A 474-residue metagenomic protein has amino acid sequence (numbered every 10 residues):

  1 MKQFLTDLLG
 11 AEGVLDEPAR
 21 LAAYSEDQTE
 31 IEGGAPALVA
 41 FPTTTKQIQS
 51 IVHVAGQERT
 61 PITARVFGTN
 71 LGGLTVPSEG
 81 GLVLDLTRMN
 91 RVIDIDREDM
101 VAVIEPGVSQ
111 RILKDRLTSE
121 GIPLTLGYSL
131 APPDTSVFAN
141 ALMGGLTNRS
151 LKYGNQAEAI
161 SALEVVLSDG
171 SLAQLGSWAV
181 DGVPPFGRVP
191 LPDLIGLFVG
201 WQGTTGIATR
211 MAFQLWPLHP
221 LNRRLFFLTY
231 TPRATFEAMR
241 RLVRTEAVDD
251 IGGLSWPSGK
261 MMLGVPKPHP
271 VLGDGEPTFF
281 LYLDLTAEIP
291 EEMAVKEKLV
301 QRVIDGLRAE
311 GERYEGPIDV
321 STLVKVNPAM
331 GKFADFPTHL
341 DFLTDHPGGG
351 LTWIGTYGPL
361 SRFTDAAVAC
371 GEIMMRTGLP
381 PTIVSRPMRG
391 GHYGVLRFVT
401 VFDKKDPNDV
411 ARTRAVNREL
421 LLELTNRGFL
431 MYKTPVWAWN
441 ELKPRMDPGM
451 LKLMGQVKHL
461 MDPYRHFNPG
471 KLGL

Functional and structural regions predicted by a protein language model:
M1-E30, Q57-I62, F67, L307-K332 (+1 more regions): N-terminal accessory segments
M1-H53, T69-M100, S129, T135-F138 (+4 more regions): N-terminal flexible segment immediately upstream of the FAD-binding catalytic core in FAD-dependent oxidoreductases
E12-V14, A37-V39, R59-T63, G80-V83 (+10 more regions): Structural motif
P18-L21, T231, F236-E419, K433-A438: C-terminal substrate-recognition/cap domain of FAD-linked oxidoreductases
G56, T118, V243, M375 (+1 more regions): Anion (oxyanion) recognition and catalysis
V92-I95, I104-P106, Q110-M239: FAD-binding subdomain of flavoenzyme oxidoreductases
K433-L474: Activity-critical C-terminal alpha-helical subdomain
